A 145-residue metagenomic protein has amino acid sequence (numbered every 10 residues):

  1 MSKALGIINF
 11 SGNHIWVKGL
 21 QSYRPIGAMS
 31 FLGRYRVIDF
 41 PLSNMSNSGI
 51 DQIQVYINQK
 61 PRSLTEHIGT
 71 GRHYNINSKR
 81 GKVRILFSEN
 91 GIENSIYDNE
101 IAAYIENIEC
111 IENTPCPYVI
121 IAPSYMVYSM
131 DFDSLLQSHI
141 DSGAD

Functional and structural regions predicted by a protein language model:
M1-L32, S43, S48-I50: N-terminal nucleotide-binding beta1-loop-alpha1 segment
V37-L42: Short, well-formed alpha-helical segments that are part of the catalytic scaffolds of diverse glycosyltransferases
S46-D51, P115-V119: Short, surface-exposed connector motifs at secondary-structure boundaries
I53-N58: Short internal beta-strands
P61-R62, D133: Alpha-helix N-cap/helix-start and coil->helix boundary motif
R62-I85: Acidic donor-binding segment of Leloir-type glycosyltransferases
K82-D145: Conserved beta-loop-beta/alpha segment of the NTase-like Rossmann-fold superfamily that binds/positions NTPs
